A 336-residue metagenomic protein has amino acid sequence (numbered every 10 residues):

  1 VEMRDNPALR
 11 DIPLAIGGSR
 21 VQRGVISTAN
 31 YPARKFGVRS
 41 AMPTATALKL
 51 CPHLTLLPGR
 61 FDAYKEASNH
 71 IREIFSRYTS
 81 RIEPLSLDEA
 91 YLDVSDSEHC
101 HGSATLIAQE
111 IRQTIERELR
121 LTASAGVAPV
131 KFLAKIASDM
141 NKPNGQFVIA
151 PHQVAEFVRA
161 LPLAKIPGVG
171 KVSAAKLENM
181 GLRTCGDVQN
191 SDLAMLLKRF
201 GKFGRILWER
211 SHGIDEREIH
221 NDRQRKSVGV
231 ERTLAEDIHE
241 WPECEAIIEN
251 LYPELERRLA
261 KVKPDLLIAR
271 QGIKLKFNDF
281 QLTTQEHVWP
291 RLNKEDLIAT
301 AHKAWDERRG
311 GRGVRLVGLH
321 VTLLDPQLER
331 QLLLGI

Functional and structural regions predicted by a protein language model:
V1-R199, R205, V321, D325-I336: Gly/Gly-Pro- and Ser/Thr-rich, intrinsically disordered tail segments characteristic of DNA damage-repair and tolerance
K165, S173-L316, L324-E329: DNA-contacting surface of Y-family translesion DNA polymerases
